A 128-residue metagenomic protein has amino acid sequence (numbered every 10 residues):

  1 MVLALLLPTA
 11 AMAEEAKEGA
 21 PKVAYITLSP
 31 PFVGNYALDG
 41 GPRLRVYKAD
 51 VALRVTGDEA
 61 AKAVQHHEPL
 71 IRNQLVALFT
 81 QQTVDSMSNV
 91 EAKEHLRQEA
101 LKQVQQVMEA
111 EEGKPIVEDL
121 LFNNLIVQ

Functional and structural regions predicted by a protein language model:
M1-Q128: Flexible, low-complexity charged segments
